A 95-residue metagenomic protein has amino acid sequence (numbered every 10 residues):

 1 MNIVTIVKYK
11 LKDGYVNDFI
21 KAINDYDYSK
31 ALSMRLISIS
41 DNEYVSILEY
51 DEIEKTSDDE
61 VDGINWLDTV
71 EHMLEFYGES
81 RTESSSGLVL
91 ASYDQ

Functional and structural regions predicted by a protein language model:
I3-K8, V45-I47: Active-site-flanking beta-strand signature of metal-NTP-handling nucleotidyl enzymes and homologous cyclase-like
K8, S86-A91: Short amphipathic
K8-F19: Short, surface-exposed ligand-recognition loops at beta-strand->loop->(often short) alpha-helix junctions that present
L11, N24, A91-Q95: A compositional/biophysical signature of low hydrophobicity enriched in polar/charged and small residues
L11-D13, Y50-E52, L90: Non-catalytic surface loops within mature trypsin-like serine protease
N17-D27: Short amphipathic alpha-helix segments
D25-R35, E49-S85: An amphipathic, aromatic/His-enriched active-site/gating alpha helix that lines ligand/cofactor pockets
